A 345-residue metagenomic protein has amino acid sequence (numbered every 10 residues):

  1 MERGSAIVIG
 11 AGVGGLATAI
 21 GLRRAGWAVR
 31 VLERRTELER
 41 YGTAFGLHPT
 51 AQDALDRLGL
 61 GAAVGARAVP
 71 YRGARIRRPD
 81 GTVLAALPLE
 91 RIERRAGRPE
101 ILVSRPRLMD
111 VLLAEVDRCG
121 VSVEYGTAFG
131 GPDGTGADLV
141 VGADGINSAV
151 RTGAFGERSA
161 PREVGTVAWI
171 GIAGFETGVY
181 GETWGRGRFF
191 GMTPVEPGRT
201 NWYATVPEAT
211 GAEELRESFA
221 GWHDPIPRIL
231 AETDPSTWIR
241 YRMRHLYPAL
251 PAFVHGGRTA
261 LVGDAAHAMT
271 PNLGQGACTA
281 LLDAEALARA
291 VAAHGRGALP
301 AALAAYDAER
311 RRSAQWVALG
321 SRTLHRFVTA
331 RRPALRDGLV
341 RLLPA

Functional and structural regions predicted by a protein language model:
M1-G4, G81, R228, P251 (+3 more regions): C-terminal helical "tail/cap" subdomain of flavin- and related membrane-associated enzymes
E2-A6, H48-F155, S159-I172, A209-S218: Conserved N-terminal helical subregion
G15-L16: N-terminal Rossmann-fold NAD(P) dinucleotide-binding loop
R23-T43: Glycine-rich FAD pyrophosphate-binding loop
V29-R30, V140, T259-V262: Residue-level marker for buried hydrophobic side chains located in beta-strands that build the well-ordered beta-sheet
V164-T193: Flavin-dependent oxidoreductases
R186-R188, E196, V206-L273, T279: FAD/FMN-dependent oxidoreductases across multiple families
